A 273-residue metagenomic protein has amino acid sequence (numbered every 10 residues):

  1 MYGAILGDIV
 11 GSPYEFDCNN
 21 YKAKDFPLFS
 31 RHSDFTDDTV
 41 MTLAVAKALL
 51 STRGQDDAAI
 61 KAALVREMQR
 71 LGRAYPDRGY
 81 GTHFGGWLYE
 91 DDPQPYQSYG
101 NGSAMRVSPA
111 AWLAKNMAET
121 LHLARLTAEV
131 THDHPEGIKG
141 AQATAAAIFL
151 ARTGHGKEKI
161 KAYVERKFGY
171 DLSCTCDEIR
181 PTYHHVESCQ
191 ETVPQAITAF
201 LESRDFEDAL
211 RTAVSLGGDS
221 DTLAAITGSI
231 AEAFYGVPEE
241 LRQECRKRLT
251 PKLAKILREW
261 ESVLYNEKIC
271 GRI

Functional and structural regions predicted by a protein language model:
M1-I273: Structured, active/binding-site neighborhoods that engage oxygen-rich ligands
